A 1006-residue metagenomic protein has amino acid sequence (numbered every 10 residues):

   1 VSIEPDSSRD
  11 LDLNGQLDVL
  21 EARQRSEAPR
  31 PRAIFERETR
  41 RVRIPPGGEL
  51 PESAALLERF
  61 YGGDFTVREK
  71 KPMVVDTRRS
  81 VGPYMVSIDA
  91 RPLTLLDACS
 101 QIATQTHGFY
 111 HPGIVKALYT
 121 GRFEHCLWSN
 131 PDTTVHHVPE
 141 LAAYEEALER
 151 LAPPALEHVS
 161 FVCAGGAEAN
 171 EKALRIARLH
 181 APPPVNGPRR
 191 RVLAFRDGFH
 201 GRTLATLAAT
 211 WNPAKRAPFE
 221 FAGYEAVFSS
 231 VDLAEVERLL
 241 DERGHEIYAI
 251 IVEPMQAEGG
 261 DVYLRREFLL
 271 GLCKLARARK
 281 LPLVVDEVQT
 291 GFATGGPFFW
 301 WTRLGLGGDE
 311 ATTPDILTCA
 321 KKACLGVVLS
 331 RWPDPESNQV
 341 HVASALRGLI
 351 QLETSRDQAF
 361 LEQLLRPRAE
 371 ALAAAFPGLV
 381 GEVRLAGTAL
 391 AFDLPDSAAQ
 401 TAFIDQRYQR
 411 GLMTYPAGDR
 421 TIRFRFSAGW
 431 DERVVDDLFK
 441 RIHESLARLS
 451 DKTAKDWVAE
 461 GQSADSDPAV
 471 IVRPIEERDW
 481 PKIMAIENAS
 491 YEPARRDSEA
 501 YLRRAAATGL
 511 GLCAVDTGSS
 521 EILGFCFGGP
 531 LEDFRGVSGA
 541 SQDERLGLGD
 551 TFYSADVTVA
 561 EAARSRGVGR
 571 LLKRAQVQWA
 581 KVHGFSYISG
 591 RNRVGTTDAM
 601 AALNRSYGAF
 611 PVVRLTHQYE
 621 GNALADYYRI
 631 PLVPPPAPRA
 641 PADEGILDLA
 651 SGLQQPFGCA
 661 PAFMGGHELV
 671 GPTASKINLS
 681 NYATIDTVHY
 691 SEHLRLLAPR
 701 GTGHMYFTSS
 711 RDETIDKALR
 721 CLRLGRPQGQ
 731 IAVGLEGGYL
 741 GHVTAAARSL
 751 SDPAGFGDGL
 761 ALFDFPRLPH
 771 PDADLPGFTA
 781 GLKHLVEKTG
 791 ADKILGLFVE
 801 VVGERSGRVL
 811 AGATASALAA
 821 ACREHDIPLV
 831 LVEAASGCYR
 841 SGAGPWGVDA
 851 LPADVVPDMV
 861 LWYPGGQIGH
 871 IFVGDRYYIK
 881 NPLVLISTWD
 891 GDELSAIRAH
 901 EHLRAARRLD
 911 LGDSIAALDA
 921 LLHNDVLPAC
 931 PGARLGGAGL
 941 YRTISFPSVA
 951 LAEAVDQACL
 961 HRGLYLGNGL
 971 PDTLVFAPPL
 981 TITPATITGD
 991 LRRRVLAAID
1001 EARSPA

Functional and structural regions predicted by a protein language model:
S2-V458, A637-A1006: Conserved N-terminal phosphate-binding loop of PLP-dependent enzymes in the Aspartate aminotransferase
P468-I483: A short beta-loop-alpha structural element at the N-terminal edge of CoA-dependent acyl/N-acetyltransferase catalytic
S490-T517, F527, D533, S541: Active-site rim helix/loop that mediates acceptor-substrate recognition in acyltransferases
E521-D556, Q618-E620: Conserved acyl-donor/pantetheine-binding loop and adjacent beta-alpha core of acyl/acetyltransferases and related
E544-R545, A555-S565, V594: A short, internal acetyl-CoA/4′-phosphopantetheine-binding micro-motif in the GNAT/acyltransferase core
V559, S565-Q578: Conserved acetyl-CoA-binding loop-helix of GNAT-fold acetyltransferases
A580-V594: Conserved GNAT acetyl-CoA-binding A-motif
R591-N592, R605-A625: Conserved catalytic-core motifs of GNAT/GCN5-like acyltransferases
